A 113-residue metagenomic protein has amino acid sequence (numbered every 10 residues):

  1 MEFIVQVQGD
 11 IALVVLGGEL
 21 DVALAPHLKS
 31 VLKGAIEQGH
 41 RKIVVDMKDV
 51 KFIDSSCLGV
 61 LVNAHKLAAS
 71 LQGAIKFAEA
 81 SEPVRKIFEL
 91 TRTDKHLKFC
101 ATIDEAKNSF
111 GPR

Functional and structural regions predicted by a protein language model:
M1-F3, L32, D54, K107: Short low-complexity stretches enriched in small and charged residues
E2-S30, M47-K48: STAS-typified acidic loop motif
D10, E82, D104: Residues that form or immediately flank small-molecule/cofactor binding pockets and catalytic motifs
D10, I75-E79, G111: Long, contiguous secondary-structure blocks with strong helical propensity
E19, E89, E105: Acidic-residue sensor for enzyme active/binding pockets
V22-H96: Amphipathic alpha-helical interaction surfaces in cytosolic regulatory modules
K98-T102: Short acidic-hydrophobic, aromatic-tinged amphipathic segments that line or gate anion-handling sites
I103-R113: A charged, well-structured terminal subsegment
